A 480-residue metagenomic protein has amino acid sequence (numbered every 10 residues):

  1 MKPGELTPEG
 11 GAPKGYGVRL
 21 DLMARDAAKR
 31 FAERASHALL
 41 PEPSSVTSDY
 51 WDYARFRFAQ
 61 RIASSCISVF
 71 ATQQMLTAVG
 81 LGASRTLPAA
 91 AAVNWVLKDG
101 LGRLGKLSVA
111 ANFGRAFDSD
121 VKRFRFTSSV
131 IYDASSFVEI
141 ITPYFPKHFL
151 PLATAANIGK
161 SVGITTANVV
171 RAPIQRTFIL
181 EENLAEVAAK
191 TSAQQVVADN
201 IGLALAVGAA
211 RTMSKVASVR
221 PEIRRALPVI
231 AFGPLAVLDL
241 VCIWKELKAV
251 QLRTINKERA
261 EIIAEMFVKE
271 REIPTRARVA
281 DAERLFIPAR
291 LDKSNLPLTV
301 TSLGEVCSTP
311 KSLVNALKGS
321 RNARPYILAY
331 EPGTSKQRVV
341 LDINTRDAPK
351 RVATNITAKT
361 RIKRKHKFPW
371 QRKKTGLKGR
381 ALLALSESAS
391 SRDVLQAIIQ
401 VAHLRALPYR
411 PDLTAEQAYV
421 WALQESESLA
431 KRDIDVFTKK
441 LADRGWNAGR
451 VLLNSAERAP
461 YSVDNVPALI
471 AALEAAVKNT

Functional and structural regions predicted by a protein language model:
M1-A153, E186, G208-P234, V241-T480: Glycine-rich, hydrophobic membrane-spanning regions of integral membrane proteins that mediate transport
A59, A155-V162, V197: Hydrophobic alpha-helical transmembrane segments of multi-pass membrane proteins
C66, L104, S161-V169: Hydrophobic transmembrane alpha-helices of Major Facilitator Superfamily
I140, P173-T177, L240: Alpha-helical recognition domains of nuclear gene-regulatory proteins
I158-I164, L235-I243: Alpha-helical transmembrane segments and their membrane-interface exit regions
T165-I179: Intracellular juxtamembrane helix-capping segments at the cytosolic ends of symmetry-related transmembrane helices
Q175-K190: Short membrane-interface loop/juxtamembrane segments of multi-pass integral membrane proteins
A188-V207: Glycine-rich segments within core transmembrane alpha-helices of 12-TM secondary carriers
